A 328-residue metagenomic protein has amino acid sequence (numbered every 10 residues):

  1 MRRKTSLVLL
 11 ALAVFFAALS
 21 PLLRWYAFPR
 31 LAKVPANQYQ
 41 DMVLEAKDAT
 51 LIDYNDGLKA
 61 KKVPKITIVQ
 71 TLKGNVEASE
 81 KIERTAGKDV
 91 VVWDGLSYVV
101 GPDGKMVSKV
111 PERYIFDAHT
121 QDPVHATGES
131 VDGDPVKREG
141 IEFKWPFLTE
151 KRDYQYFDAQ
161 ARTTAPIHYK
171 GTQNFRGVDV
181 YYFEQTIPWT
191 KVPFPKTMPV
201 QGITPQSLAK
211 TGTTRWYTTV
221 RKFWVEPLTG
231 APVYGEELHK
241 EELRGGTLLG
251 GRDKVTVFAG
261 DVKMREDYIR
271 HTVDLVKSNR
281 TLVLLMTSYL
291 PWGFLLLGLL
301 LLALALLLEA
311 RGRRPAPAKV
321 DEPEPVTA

Functional and structural regions predicted by a protein language model:
R2-K151, A259-L290, F294, L301 (+1 more regions): Extracellular or lumenal secretory-pathway regions
T67, H168, K222, K254-A259: Ser/Thr- (and often Asn-) enriched beta-sheet segments in non-cytosolic proteins
E142-E242, G246: Membrane-proximal low-complexity regions enriched in glycine and acidic/polar residues
G177, I203, G245, G250 (+2 more regions): Solvent-exposed, non-transmembrane amphipathic alpha-helical segments
P227-K277: Extended, hydrophilic extramembrane loops/domains of integral membrane proteins
R314-A328: Cytoplasmic C-terminal tails of single-pass
